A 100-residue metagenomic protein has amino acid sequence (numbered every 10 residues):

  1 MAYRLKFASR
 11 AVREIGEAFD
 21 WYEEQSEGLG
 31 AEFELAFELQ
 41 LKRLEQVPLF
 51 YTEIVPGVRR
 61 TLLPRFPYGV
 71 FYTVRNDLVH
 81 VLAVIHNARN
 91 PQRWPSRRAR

Functional and structural regions predicted by a protein language model:
M1-E34: Arg/Lys-rich, positively charged N-terminal/basic patches that mediate binding to nucleic acids
A31-E32, T52-I54, R93-W94: Short, hydrophobic secondary-structure boundary micro-motifs
E38-L39, Q46-V79: Basic/aromatic recognition patch in beta-strand/loop cores that engages polyanionic ligands
G69, T73-R100: Enriched for short, Lys/Arg-rich terminal
